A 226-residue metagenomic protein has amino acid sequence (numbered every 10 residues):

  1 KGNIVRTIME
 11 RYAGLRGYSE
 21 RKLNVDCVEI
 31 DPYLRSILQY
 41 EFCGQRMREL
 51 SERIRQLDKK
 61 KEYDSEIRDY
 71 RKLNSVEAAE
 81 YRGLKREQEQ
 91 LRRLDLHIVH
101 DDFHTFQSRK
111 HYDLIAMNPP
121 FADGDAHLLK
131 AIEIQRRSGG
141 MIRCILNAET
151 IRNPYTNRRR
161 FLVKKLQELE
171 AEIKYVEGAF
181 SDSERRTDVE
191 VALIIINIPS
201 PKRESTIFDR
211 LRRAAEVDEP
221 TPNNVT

Functional and structural regions predicted by a protein language model:
K1-T226: Class I S-adenosyl-L-methionine-dependent methyltransferase catalytic core
